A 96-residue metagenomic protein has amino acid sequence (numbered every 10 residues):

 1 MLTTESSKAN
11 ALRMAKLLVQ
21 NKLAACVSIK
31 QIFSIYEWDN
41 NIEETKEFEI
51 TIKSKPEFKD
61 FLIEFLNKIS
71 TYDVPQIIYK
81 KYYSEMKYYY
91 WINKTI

Functional and structural regions predicted by a protein language model:
M1-I96: Positively charged, small/polar-rich N-terminal and surface patches that mediate targeting and assembly and bind
